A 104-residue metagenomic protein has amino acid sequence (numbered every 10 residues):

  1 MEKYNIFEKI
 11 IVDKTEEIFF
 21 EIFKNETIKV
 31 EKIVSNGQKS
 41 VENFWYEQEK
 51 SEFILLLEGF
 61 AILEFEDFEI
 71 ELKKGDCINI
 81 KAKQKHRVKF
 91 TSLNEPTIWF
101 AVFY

Functional and structural regions predicted by a protein language model:
M1-E31, G37, E42-N43: A short, N-terminal "cap"/entry segment at the start of jelly-roll beta-barrel domains of the cupin/DSBH fold
F20-I22, E42-Q48, F65, K89-T91: Short histidine-centered beta-strand/loop micro-motifs that create catalytic or ligand/metal-coordination sites
E26, E49, F68, Q84-K85: A generic "binding-loop/recognition-motif" signal
E47-L63: Short, conserved beta-strand element in jelly-roll/cupin
D67-A82: Short acidic-glycine-tyrosine-enriched beta hairpin
K83-Y104: Ligand-binding loop in jelly-roll beta-barrel domains
